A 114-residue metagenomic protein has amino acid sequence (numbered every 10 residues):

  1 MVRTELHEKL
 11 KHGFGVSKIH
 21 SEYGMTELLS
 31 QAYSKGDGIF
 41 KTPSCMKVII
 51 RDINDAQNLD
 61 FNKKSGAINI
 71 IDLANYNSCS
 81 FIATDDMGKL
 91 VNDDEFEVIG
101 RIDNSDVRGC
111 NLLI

Functional and structural regions predicted by a protein language model:
M1-I114: Active-site glycine/GP-rich loop and adjacent strand/helix microenvironment that borders small-molecule binding pockets
